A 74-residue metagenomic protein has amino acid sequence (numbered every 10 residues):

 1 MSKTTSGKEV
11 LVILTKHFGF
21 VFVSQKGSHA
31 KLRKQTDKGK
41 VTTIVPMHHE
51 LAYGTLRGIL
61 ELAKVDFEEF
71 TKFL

Functional and structural regions predicted by a protein language model:
M1-Q25, K31-L74: Basic nucleic-acid-binding interfaces
